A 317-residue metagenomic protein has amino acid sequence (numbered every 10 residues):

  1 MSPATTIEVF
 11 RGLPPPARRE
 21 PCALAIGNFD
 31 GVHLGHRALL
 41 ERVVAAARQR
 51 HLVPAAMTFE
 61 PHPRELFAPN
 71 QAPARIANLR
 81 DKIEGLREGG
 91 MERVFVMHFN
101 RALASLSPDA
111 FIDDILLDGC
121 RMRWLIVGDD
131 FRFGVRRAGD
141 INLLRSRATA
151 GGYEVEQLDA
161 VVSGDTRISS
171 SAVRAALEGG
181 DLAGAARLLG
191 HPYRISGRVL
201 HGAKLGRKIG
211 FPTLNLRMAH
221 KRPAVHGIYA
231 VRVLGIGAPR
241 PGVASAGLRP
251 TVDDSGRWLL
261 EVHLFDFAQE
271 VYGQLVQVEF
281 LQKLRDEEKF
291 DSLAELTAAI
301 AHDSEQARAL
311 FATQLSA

Functional and structural regions predicted by a protein language model:
A4-P14, A74, F95: Short acidic-hydrophobic, aromatic-tinged amphipathic segments that line or gate anion-handling sites
P15-N78: N-terminal catalytic cores of NTP/NDP-binding nucleotidyl/phosphoryl-transfer enzymes
H33, L86, L125, A185 (+2 more regions): Residue-level signal for inorganic ion chemistry
A56, V96, Q157-L158: A structural preference for short, hydrophobic beta-strand core positions in alpha/beta folds
E65-G151: N-terminal Rossmann-like or analogous alpha/beta NTP/dinucleotide-binding catalytic cores that position adenine
D140, R145-L248: Glycine-rich, Lys/Arg-enriched anion-binding loops that position phosphate/diphosphate groups for phosphoryl
G202-A317: Phosphate/ribose-recognition catalytic cores of enzymes acting on nucleotide-derived substrates
